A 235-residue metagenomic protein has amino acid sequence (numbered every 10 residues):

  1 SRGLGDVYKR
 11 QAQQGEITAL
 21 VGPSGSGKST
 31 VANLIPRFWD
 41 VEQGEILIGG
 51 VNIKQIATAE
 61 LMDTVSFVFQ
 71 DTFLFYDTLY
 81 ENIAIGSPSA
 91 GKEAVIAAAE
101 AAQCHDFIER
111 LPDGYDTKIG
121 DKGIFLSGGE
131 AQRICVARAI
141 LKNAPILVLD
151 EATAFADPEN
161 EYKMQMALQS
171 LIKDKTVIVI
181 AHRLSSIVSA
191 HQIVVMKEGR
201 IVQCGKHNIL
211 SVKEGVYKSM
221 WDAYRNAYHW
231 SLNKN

Functional and structural regions predicted by a protein language model:
S1-G5: Positively charged, low-complexity/disordered segments
D6-N235: ABC-type nucleotide-binding domain
